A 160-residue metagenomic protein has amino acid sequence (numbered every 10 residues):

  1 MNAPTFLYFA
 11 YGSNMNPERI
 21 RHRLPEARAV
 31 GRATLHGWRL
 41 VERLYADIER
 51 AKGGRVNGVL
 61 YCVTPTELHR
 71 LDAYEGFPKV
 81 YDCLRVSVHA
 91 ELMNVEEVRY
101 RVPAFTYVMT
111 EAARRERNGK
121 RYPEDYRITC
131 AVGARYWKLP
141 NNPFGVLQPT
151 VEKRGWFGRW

Functional and structural regions predicted by a protein language model:
N2-W160: Glycine-aromatic micro-motifs
